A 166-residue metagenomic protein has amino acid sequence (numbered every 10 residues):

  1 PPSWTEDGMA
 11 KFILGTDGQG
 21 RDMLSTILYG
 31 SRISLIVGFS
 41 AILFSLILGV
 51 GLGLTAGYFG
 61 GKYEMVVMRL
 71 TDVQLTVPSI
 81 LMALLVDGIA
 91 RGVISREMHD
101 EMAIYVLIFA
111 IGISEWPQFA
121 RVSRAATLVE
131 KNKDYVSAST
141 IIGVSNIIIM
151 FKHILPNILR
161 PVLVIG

Functional and structural regions predicted by a protein language model:
P1-R21: Membrane-topology segments of multi-pass transport proteins
T16-G166: Alpha-helical transmembrane segments of integral membrane proteins, especially multi-pass inner/plasma-membrane
